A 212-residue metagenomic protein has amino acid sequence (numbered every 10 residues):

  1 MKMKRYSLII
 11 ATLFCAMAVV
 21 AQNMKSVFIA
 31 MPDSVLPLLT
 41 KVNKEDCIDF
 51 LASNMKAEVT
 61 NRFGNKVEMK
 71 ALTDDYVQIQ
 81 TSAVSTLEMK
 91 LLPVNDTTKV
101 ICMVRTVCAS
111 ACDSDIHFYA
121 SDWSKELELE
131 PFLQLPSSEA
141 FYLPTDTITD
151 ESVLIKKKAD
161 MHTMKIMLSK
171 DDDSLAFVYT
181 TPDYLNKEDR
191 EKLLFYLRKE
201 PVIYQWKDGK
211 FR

Functional and structural regions predicted by a protein language model:
M1-V27: Bacterial Sec-dependent N-terminal signal peptides
Q22-L92: Terminal domain-start segments
K66-Q80, A120-E130, W206-K210: Surface-exposed loop/turn elements that mediate protein-protein interactions on large endomembrane-trafficking
I79-Q80, T106-C112, I155, R190-F195: Short consensus segments that form the blades of beta-propeller domains, in both extracellular/periplasmic
V84-E88, I101-C102, A111-I116, A159-T163 (+1 more regions): Short, surface-exposed coil-to-beta transition loops
D96-T106, K170-V178: Acidic/hydrophobic-patterned starts of short beta strands in beta-sheet-rich repeat architectures
V100-Q134: Mid-length scaffold segments of soluble, non-membrane domains
L129-W206, R212: Short aromatic loop motif centered on NTY/YTY
